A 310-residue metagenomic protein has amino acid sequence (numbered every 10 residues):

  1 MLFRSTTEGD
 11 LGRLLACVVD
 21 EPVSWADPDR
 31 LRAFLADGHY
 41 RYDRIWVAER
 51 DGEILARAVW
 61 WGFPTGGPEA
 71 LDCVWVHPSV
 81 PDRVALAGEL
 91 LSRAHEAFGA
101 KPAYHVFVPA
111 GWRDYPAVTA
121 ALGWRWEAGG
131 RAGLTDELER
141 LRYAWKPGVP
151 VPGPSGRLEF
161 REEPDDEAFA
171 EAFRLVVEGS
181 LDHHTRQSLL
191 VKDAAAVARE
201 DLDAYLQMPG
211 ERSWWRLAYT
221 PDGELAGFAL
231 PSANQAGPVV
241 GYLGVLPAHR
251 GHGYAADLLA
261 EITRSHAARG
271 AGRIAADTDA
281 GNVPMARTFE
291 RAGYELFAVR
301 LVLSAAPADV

Functional and structural regions predicted by a protein language model:
M1-R30, P154-A195, V310: Short amphipathic alpha-helix that is part of the acyltransferase structural core
T6, V76, L243-V245, T278: Hydrophobic adenine-recognition pocket in adenosine-nucleotide-binding enzymes
V18, P22-R50, Q187-T220: Active-site rim helix/loop that mediates acceptor-substrate recognition in acyltransferases
V19, R30-A100, V106-G111, P221 (+2 more regions): Conserved donor-binding loop and adjoining core beta-sheet/short helix segment in diverse acyl/aminoacyl transferases
A56, L138-E139, A226-G227, A298: A structural microfeature
P81-E96, V245, G251-A268, A286-R291: Conserved acetyl-CoA-binding loop-helix of GNAT-fold acetyltransferases
R83-P164, L303-S304: Acyl-donor-binding surface of acyltransferase catalytic domains
Y104-V108, V240, I274-T278: Conserved hydrophobic beta-strand within the GNAT/NAT acetyltransferase core sheet that lines the active-site cleft
